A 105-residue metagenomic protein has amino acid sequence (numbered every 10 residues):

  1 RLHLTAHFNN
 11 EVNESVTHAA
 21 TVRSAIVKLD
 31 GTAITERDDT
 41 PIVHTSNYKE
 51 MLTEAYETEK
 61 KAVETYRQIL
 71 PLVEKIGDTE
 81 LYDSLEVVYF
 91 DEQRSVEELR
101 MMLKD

Functional and structural regions predicted by a protein language model:
L2-E36, E98-L103: Conserved alpha-helical segments that form or flank metal/cofactor-binding pockets of metalloenzymes
S15, D38-E50, M102-D105: Generic structural signal for short, solvent-exposed loop/turn connectors between secondary structure elements
A20, S24-A25, P41-S95: Acidic/histidine-rich alpha-helical segments that form the ligand environment of transition-metal centers
